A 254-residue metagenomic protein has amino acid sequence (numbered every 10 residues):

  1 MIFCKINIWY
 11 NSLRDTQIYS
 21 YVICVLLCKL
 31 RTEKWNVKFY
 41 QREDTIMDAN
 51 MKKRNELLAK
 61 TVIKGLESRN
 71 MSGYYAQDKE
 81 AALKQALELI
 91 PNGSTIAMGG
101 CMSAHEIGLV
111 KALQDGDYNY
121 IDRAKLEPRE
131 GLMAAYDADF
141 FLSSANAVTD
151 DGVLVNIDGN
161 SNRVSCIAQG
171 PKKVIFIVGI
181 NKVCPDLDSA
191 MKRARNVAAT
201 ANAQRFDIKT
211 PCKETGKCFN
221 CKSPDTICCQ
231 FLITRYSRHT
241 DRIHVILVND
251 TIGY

Functional and structural regions predicted by a protein language model:
Y10, Q17-Y21, Y40-Q41: Low-complexity, intrinsically disordered or signal/transmembrane-proximal segments
Y21-C24, N36: Acidic/polar hotspots within intrinsically disordered regions
N55-L142: N-terminal active-site beta-alpha-beta segment that forms phosphate/nucleotide-binding and substrate-recognition loops
Y136-Y254: Conserved phosphate- and dinucleotide-binding cores of soluble alpha/beta proteins, encompassing both enzyme active
